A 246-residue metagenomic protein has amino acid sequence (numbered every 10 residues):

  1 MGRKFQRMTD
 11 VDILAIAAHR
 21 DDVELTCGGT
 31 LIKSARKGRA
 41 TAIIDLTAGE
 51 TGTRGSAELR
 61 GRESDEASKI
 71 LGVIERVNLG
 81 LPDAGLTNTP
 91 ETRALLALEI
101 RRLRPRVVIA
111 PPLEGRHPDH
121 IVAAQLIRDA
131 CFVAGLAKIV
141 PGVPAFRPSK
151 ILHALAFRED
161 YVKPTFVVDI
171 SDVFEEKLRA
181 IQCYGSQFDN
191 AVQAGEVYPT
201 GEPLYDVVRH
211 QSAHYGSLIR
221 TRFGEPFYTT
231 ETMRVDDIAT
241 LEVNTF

Functional and structural regions predicted by a protein language model:
M1-L103, T240-V243: Active-site rim/loop-helix segments in enzyme catalytic domains that contact anionic ligands
G2-L14, P90-F246: Metal-dependent de-N-acetylase/amidase catalytic core
